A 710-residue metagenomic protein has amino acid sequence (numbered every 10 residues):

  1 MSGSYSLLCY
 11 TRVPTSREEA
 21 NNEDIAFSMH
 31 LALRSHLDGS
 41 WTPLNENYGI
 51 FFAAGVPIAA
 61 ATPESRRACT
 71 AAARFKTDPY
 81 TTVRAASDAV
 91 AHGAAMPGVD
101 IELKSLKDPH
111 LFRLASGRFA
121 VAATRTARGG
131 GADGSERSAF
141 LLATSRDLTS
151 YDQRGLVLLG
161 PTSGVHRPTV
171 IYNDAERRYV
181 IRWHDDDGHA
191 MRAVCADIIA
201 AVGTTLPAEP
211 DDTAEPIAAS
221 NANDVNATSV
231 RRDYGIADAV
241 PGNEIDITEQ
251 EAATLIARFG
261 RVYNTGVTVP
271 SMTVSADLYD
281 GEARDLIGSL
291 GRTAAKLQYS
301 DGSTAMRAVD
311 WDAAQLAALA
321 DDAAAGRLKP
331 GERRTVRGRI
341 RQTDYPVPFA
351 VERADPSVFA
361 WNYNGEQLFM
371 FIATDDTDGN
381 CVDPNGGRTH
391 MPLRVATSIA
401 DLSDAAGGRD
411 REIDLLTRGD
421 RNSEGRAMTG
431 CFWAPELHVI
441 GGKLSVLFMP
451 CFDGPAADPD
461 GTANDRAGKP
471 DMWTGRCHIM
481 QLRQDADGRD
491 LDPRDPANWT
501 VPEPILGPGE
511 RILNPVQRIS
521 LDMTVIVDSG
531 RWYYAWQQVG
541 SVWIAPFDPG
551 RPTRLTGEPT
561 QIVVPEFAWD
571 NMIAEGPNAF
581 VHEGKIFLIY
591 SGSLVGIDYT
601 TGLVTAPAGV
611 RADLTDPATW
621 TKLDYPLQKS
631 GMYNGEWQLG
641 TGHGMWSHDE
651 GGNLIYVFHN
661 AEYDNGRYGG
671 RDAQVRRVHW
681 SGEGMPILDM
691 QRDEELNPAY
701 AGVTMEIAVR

Functional and structural regions predicted by a protein language model:
M1-R710: Carbohydrate-active catalytic/glycan-binding domains of CAZyme proteins, especially the secreted or lumenal ectodomains
